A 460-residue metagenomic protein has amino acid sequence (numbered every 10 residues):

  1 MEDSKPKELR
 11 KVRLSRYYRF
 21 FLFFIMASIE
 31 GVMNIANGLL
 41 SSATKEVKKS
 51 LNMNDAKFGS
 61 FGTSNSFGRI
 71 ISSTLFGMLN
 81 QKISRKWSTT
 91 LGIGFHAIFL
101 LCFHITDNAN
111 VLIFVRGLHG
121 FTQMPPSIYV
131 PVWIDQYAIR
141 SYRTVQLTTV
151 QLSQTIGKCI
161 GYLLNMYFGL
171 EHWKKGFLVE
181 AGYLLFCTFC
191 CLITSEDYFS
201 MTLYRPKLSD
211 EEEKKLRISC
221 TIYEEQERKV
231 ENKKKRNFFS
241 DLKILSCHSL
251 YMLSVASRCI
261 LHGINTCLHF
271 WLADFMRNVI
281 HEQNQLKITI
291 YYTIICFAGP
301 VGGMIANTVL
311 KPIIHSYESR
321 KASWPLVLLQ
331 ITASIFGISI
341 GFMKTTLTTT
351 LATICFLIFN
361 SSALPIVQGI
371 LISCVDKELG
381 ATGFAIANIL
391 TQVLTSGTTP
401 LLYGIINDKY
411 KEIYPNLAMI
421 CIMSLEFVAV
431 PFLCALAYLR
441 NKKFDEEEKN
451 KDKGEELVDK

Functional and structural regions predicted by a protein language model:
M1-I35, K49: Cytosolic juxtamembrane N-terminal segment immediately preceding the first transmembrane helix of multi-pass
G38, N65-T74, M124, K158-C159 (+2 more regions): Residue-level signature of mid-helix packing/kink "hotspots" within the transmembrane helices of 12-pass Major
L40-S41, H248-M304, L364, Q368 (+1 more regions): Extracytoplasmic gate region of multi-pass secondary transporters
N52, S84, I105-N110, T122 (+2 more regions): Helix-breaking motifs and short loop linkers at transmembrane-helix boundaries and internal kinks in secondary membrane
I71-N110: Conserved MFS/SLC helix-loop-helix module at the cytosolic interface between two early adjacent transmembrane helices
W87-L101, K321-I338: Structural signature of the two symmetry-related core transmembrane helices
V115-Q154: Cytoplasmic helix-loop-helix junction between adjacent transmembrane helices in 12-TM secondary transporters
K175-I193, L417-L436: Symmetry-related core transmembrane helices of the 12-TM Major Facilitator Superfamily/SLC fold
